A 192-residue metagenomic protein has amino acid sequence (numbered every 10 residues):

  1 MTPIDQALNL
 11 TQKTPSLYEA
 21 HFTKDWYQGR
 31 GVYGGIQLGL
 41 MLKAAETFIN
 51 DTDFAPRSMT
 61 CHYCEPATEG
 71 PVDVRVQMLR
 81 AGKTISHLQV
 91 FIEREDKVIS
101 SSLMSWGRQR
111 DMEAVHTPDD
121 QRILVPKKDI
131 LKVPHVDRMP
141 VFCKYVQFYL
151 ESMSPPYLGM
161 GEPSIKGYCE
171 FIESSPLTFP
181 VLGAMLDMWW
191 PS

Functional and structural regions predicted by a protein language model:
M1-S192: Terminal targeting signals and extreme-terminal segments of soluble enzymes
